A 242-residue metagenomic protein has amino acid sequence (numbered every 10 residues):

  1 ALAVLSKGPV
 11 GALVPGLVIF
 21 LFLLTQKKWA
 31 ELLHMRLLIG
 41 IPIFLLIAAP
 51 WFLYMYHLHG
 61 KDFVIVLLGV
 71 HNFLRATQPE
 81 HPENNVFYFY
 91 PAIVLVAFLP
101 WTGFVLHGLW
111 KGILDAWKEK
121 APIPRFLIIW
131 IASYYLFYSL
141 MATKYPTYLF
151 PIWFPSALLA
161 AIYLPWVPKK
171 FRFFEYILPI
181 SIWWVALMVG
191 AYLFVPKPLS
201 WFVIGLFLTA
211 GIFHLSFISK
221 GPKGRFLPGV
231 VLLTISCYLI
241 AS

Functional and structural regions predicted by a protein language model:
G11-V167, F173-P198: Transmembrane-lumen/periplasm boundary regions of multi-pass, lipid-linked membrane glycan transferases
V105, I162, L187-M188, L208-K220: Alpha-helical transmembrane segments
P196-L199, I240-S242: Redox- and metal-dependent alpha/beta enzyme cores, enriched for Fe-S-associated oxidoreductases and cofactor-handling
L199-T209: Alpha-helical transmembrane segments of polytopic membrane proteins
F207-L215, G221-S242: Internal/C-terminal transmembrane anchor helices
